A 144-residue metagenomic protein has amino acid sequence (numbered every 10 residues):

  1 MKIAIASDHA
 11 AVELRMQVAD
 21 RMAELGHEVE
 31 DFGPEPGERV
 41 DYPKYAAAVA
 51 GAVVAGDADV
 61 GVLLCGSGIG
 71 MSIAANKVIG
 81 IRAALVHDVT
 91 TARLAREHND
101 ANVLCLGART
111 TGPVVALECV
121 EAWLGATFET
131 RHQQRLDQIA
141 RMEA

Functional and structural regions predicted by a protein language model:
M1-L25: Glycine-rich phosphate/diphosphate-binding loop of Rossmann-like nucleotide-binding domains
K2-A6, A10-A11, V89-A144: C-terminal binding/interaction regions
K2-I3, A58-G61, G80-R82: Short active-site oxyanion
E28-R39: A short beta-strand-loop structural module common to alpha/beta enzyme folds
P43-A47, V86-D88: Charged helix-capping and loop-helix junction motifs
Y45-S67: Short, structured active-site "lid" loops
L63-R109: Mid-chain, well-packed structural core segment of small domains
